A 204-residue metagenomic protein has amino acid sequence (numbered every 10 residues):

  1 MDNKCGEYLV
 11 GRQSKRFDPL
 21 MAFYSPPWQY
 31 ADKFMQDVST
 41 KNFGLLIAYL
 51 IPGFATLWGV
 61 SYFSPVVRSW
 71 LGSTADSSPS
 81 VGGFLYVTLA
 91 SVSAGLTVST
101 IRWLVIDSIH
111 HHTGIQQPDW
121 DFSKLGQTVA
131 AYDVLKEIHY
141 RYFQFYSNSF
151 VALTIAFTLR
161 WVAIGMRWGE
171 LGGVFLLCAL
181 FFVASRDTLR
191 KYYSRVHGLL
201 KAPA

Functional and structural regions predicted by a protein language model:
D2-E7, K15-D18, D32-K33: Intrinsically disordered, low-complexity polyampholyte segments enriched for Lys and acidic residues
C5, F23-Q116, R167: N-terminal first transmembrane alpha-helix
Y30-N42, A184-A204: Cytosolic/matrix-facing juxtamembrane and C-terminal tails of multi-pass cellular membrane proteins
S39, L125-W161: Loop-to-transmembrane boundary segments
T88-L89, E170-A179: Hydrophobic core segments of alpha-helical transmembrane domains in multi-pass membrane proteins
T97, I101, L180-K191: Transmembrane alpha-helical segments that form the membrane-embedded catalytic/substrate-channel core of multi-pass
I109-A130, A202-P203: Juxtamembrane inter-helical linkers in multi-pass membrane proteins
W161-A163, W168, F182-R186: Hydrophobic/aromatic interaction determinants used to assemble and anchor large protein complexes
